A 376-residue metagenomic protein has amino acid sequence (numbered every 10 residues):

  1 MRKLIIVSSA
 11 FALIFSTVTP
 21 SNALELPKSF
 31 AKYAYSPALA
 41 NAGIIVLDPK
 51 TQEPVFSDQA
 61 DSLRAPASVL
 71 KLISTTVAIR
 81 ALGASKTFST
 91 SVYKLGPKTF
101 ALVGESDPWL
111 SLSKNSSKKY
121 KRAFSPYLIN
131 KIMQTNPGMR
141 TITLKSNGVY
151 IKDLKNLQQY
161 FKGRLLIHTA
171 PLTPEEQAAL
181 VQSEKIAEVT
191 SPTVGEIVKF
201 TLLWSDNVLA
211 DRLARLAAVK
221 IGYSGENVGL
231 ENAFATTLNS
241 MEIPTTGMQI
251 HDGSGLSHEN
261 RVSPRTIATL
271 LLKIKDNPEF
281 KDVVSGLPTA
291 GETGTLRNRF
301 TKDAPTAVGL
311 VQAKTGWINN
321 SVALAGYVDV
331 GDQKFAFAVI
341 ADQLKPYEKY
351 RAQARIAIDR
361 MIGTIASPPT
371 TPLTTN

Functional and structural regions predicted by a protein language model:
M1-L4: Positively charged n-region of N-terminal signal peptides that target proteins for export
A12, T19-L63, A84-S85, L128-G138 (+1 more regions): Beta-lactamase-like hydrolase cores
P49-T51, Q59-S62, A78, L95-P97 (+6 more regions): Solvent-exposed coil/turn segments that connect beta secondary-structure elements in extracytoplasmic/periplasmic
Q52, P66-A84, T201, F337: Active-site SXXK
V55-S57, I221-N376: Small-residue-rich helix-loop
A81-P97, L165-P171, F280-V283: Short, well-structured active-site flanking segments
L110-R140: Polar, glycine-rich mid-to-C-terminal structural blocks that act as macromolecule-binding/assembly scaffolds
K131-T143, N147-G286: A small/polar active-site loop signature that marks catalytic segments
